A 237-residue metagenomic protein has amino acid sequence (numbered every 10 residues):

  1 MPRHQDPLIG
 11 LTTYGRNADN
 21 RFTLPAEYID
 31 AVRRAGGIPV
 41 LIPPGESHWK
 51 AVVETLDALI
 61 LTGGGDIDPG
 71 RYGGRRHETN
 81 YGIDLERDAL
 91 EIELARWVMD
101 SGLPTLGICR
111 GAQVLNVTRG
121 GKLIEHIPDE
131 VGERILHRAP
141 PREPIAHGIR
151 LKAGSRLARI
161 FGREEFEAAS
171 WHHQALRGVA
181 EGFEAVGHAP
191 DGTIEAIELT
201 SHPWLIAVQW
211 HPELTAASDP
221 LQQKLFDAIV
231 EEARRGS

Functional and structural regions predicted by a protein language model:
M1-I108, N116-T118, I124, P128-I160 (+5 more regions): N-terminal beta1-alpha1 cap of cysteine-dependent amidohydrolase-like domains
A112: The feature captures the ABC ATPase H-loop/switch
F161-E167: Catalytic cores of DNA base-excision repair glycosylases
I206-Q209: Active-site-proximal beta-strand elements of phosphoester/diester hydrolases
